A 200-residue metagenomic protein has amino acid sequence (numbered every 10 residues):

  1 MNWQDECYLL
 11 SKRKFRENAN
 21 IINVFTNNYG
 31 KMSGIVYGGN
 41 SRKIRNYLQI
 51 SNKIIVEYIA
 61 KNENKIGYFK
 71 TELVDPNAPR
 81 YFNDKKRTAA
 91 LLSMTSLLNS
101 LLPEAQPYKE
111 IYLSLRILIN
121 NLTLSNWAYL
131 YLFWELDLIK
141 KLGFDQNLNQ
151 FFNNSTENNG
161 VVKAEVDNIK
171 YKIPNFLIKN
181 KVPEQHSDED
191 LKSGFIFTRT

Functional and structural regions predicted by a protein language model:
M1-N20, F25-T200: Non-catalytic alpha-helical scaffolds and adjoining flexible linkers that form interface surfaces for assembly
